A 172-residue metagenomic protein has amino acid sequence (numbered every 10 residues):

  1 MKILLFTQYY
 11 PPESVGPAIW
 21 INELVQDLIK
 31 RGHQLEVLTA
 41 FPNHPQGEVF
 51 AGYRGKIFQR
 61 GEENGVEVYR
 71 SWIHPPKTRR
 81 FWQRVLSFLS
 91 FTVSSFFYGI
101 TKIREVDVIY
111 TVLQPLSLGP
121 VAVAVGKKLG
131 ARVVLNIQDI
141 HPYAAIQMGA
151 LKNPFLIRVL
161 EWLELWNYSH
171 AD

Functional and structural regions predicted by a protein language model:
M1-N64: N-terminal subdomain of nucleotide-sugar transferases
Q8, I73-Q83, G126-W162: Acceptor-binding helix/loop patch of EC 2.4 sugar-transfer enzymes, predominantly nucleotide-sugar-dependent
V15-G16, G47-E48, R80, G119-V123 (+1 more regions): Short glycine-/acidic-enriched loop or helix-start segments at secondary-structure transitions that form or flank
P17, F88-T92, L160: Conserved donor sugar-nucleotide recognition element shared by glycan-biosynthetic enzymes
R31, I100, S117-P120, A124-L129 (+1 more regions): Membrane-proximal helix-turn-helix segments that form the acceptor-binding/catalytic region of lipid-linked
Q34, E67, R132: Residue-level detector of anion-binding/catalytic polar loops
T39-S94, Y98, I103: A conserved catalytic-core segment of Leloir-type glycosyltransferases
R84-Y98, V108-Q138, P142-Y143: An aromatic- and histidine-rich active-site surface loop
